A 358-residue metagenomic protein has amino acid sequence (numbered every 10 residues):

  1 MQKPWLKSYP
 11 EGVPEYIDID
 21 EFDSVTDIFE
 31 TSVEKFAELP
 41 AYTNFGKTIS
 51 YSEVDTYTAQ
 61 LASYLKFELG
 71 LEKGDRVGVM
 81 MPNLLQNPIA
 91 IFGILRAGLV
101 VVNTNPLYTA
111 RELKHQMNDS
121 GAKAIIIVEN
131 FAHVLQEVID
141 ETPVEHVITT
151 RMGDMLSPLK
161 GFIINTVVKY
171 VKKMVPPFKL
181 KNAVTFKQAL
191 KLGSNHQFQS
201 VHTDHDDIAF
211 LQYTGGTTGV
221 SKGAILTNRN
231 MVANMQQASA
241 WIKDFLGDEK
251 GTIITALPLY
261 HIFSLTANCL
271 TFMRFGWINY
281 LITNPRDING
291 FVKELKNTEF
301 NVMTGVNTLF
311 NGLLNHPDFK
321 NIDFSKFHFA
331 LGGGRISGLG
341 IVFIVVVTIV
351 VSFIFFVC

Functional and structural regions predicted by a protein language model:
P4, D18-A41, T56: A short N-terminal helical cap/helix-turn-helix that marks the beginning of AMP-binding/adenylate-forming
K7, V138-H205: ANL superfamily adenylate-forming
E21, E38-E72, G78-L84, P88-F92 (+1 more regions): Conserved AMP-binding/adenylate-forming core of the ANL superfamily
F29-E30, A62, K66, L85-T104 (+4 more regions): Hydrophobic alpha-helical segments in the ANL/AMP-binding
E68-E72, G193-D207, L211-T255, W277 (+1 more regions): Conserved adenylate-forming
D75-R76, P82-V102, P106-A110, N118-A124 (+5 more regions): A short helix-loop-beta submotif of the ANL/AMP-binding
V232-T252, I262-N301, H316: Conserved AMP-binding/adenylation subdomain of ANL enzymes
W277, F300-T304, L314-C358: Gly/Ser/Thr-rich phosphate-binding loop
